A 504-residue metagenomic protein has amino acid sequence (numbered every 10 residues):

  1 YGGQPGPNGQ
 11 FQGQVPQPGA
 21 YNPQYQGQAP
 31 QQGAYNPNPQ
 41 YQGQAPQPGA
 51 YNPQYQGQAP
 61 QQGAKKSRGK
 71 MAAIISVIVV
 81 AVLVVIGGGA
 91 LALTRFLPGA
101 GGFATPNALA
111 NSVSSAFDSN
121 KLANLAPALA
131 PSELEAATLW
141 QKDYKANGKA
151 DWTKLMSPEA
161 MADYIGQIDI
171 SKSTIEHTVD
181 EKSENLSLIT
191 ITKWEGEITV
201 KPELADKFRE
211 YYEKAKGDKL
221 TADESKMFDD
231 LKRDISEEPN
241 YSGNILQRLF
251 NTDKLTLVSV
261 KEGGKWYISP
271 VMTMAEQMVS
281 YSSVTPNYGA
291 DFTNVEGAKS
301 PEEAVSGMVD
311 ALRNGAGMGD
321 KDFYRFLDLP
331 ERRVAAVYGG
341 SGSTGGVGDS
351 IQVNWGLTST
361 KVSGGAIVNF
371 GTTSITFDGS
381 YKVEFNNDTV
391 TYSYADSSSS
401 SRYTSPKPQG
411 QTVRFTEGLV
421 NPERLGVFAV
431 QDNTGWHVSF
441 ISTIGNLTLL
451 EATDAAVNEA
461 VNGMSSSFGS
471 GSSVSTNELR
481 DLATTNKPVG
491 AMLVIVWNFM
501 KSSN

Functional and structural regions predicted by a protein language model:
Y1-K66: Intrinsically disordered, low-complexity Pro/Gly-rich regions
N22, N52, L188, G196-F208 (+8 more regions): Polar, glycosylation-prone regions of secreted, cell-surface, and some intracellular proteins
K66-I74, I86-S114: C-terminal region of N-terminal signal peptides and the immediate post-cleavage residues of exported proteins
I75-V82: Hydrophobic H-region at the start of alpha-helical membrane spans
P98-Q167, N287-G356, A483-K487: Core segments of small alpha/beta cavity-forming domains
G99-F103, N107, S119, L125-A126 (+2 more regions): Long, acidic/polar, low-complexity amphipathic helices and coiled-coil-like
Y144-N244, V284-P286, G342-G418, N462-N504: Surface-exposed, charged secondary-structure patches
E197, E203, A215, N240-N294 (+3 more regions): Short beta-strand edge/turn micro-motifs at domain boundaries
